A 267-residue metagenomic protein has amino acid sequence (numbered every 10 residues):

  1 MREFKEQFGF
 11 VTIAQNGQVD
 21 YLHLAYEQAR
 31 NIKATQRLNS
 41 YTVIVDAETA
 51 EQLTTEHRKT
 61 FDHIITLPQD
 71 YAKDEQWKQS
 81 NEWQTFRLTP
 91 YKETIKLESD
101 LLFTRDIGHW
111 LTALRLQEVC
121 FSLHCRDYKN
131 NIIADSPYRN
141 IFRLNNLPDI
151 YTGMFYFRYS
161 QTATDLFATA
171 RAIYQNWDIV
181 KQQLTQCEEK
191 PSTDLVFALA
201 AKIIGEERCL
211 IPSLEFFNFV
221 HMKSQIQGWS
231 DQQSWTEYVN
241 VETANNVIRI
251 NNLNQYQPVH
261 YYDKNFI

Functional and structural regions predicted by a protein language model:
M1-T12, V43, K59-T60, R143-M154 (+1 more regions): A glycosyltransferase accessory/donor-loop signature
N16-A25: A short, glycine/small-residue-rich beta-strand->loop->alpha-helix junction that serves as a flexible
L22, Q79, W83, K190-F197: Conserved glycosyltransferase catalytic-site signature
N31-N39: Short, acidic, metal-binding catalytic loop of nucleotide-sugar glycosyltransferases
Y41-A47: Short internal beta-strands
T49-T89: Active-site-proximal specificity loops/subdomain of glycosyltransferases
T66, N81-N131: GT-A fold catalytic core of metal-dependent nucleotide-sugar glycosyltransferases, centered on the diacidic
F121-I141, N146-D149: Class I SAM-dependent methyltransferase SAM-binding "motif I" and its flanking Rossmann-like core
